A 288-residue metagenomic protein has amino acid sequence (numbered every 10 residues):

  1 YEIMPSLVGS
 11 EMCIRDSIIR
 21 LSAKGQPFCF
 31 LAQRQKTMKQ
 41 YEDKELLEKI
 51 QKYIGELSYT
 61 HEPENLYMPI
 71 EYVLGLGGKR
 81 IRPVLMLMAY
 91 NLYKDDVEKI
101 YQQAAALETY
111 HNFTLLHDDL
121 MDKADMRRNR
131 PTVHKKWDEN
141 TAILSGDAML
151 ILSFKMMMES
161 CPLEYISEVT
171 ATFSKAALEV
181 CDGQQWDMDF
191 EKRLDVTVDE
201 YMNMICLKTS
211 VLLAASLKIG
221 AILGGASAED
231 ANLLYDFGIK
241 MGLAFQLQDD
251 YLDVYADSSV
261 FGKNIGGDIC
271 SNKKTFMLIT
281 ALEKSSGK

Functional and structural regions predicted by a protein language model:
Y1-D16: Single conserved hydrophobic/aromatic residue that forms the stacking wall/gate of nucleotide- or nucleobase-binding
S17-I19, R34: Short, positively charged and aromatic/hydrophobic N-terminal segments
R20-F28: N-terminal amphipathic/hydrophobic targeting modules at extreme N-termini, encompassing cleavable Sec/SRP-type signal
M38-L57: N-terminal amphipathic/basic leader segments beginning at the initiator methionine
G55-G287: Mg2+-dependent prenyl diphosphate-binding active-site environment of isoprenoid biosynthetic enzymes
